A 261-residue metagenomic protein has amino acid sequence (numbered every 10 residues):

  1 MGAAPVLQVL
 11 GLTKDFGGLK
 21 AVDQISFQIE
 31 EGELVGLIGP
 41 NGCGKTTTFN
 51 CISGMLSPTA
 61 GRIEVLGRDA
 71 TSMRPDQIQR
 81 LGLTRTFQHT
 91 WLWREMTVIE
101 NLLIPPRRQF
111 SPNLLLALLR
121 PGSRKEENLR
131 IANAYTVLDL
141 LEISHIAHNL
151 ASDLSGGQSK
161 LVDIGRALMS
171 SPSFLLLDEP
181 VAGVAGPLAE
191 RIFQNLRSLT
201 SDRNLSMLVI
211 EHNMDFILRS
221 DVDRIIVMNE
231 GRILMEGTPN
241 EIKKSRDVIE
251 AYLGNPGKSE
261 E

Functional and structural regions predicted by a protein language model:
I38-P40: The feature captures the beta-strand-to-loop junction immediately N-terminal to the Walker
S53: Helix-to-loop junction immediately C-terminal to a conserved catalytic motif
G61-R68, L81: Conserved ABC transporter NBD signature motif
L114-H145, Q194-R197: Conserved ABC ATPase "signature" region
L150-L154: Conserved ABC ATPase signature
L175-E179: Catalytic Walker B motif of ABC-type/P-loop ATPase nucleotide-binding domains
